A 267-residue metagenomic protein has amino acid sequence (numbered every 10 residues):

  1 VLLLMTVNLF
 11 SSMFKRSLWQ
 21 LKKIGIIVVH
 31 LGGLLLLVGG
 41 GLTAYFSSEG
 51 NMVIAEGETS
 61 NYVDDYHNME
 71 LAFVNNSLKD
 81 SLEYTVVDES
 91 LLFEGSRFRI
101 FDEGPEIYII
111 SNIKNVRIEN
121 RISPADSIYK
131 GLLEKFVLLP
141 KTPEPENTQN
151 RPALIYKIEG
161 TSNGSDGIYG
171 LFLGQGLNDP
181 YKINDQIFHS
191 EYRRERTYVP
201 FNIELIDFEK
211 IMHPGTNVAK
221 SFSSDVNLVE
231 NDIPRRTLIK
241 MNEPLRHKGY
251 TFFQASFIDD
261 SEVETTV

Functional and structural regions predicted by a protein language model:
L2-F73, S77-K79: Internal alpha-helical transmembrane segments
N51-V267: Soluble non-transmembrane domains of integral membrane proteins
